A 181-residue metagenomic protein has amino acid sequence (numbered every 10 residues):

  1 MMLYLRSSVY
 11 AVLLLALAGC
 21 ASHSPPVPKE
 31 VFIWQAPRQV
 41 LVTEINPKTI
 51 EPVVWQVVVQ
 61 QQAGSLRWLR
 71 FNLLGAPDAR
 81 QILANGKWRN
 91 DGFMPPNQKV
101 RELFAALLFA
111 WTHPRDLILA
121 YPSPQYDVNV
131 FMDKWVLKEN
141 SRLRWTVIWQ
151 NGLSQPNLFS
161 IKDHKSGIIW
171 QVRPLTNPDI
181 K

Functional and structural regions predicted by a protein language model:
M1-Y10: Bacterial N-terminal signal peptides that target proteins for export
V9-L13, R101-E102: N-terminal trafficking/processing presequences and adjacent post-cleavage segments of proteins routed to secretion
L15-G19: C-terminal motif of bacterial Sec signal peptides marking the signal peptidase cleavage site
A21-S24, T43-I50, W55-Q56, A76 (+2 more regions): Mature, soluble, non-transmembrane domains
K29-L74, A79: N-terminal secretory signal peptides
L66, G86-K87, D91: Signature of exported/secreted
